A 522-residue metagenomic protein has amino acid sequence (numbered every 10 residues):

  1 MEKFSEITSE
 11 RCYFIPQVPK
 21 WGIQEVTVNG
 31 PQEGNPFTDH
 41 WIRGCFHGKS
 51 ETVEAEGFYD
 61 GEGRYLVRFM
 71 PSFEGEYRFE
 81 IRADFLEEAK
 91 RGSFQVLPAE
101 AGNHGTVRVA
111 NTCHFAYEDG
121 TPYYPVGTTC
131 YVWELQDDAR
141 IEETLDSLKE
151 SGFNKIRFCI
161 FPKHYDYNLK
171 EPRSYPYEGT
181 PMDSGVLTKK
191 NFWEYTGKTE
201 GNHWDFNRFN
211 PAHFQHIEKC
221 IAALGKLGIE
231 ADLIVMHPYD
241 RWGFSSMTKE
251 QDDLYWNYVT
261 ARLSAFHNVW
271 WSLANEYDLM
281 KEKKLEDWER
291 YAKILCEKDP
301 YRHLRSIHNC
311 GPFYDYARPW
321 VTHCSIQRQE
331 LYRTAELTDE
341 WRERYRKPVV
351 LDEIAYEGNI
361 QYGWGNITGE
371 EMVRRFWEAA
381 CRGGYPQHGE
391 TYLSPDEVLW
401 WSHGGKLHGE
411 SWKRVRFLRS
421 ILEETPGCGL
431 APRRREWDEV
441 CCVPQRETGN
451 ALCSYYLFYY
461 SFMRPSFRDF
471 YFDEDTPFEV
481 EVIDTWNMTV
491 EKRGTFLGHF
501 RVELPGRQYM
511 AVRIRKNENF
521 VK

Functional and structural regions predicted by a protein language model:
E2-S50, A55-F58, S93-A99, E436-E447: Non-catalytic, glycine-rich low-complexity segments
Q17-I23, L497-H499, R507: Solvent-exposed, conformationally flexible loop/turn segments
Q24, G63-V67, F500: Short strand-edge motifs at loop-to-beta-strand transitions and within beta-strands of extracellular beta-rich domains
P36, E357-I360, M372-G494, E503-K522: Aromatic- and carboxylate-lined catalytic core of secreted/periplasmic carbohydrate-active enzymes
C45, E51-H114: Extended acidic/polar, glycine-enriched regions that form or flank non-catalytic beta-rich accessory modules
H104-T334: Active-site mouth of glycoside hydrolases
G127-E134, K189-K190, K198, R208 (+4 more regions): Extended substrate-binding grooves/exosites of carbohydrate-active enzymes
L254, N268, N275-K413: Extracellular glycoside hydrolase catalytic/binding regions
